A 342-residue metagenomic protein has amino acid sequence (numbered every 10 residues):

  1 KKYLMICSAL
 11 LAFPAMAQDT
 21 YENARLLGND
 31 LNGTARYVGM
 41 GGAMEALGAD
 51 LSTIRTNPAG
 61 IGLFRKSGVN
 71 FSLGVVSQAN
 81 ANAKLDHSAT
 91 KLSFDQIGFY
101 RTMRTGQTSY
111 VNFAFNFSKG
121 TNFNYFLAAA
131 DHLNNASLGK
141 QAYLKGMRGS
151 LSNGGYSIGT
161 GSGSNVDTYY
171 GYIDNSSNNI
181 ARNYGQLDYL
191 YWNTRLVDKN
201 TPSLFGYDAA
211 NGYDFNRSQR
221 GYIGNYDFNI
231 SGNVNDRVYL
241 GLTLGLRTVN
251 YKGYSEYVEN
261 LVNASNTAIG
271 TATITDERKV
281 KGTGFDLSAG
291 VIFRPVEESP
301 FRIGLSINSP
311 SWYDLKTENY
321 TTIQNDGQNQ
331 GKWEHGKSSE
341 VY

Functional and structural regions predicted by a protein language model:
K1-E22: Bacterial Sec-dependent N-terminal signal peptides
K2-C7, G41-T53, V238-G241: Short charge-dense sequence patches
A12-F13, G68, R247: Single-residue recognition of alpha-helix boundary sites
Q18-N32, Y37-V38, D95, T102-Y342: Outer-membrane beta-barrel porins/channels
D19-M44, I61-A79: Transmembrane beta-strand segments of Gram-negative outer membrane beta-barrel proteins
G39-S52, A83-D86, Y213-Q219: Asp/Glu-centered strand-loop micro-motifs enriched in Gly/Pro and often flanked by an aromatic residue
A49-M103: Long, well-ordered hydrophobic secondary-structure segments characteristic of membrane-embedded and membrane-proximal
